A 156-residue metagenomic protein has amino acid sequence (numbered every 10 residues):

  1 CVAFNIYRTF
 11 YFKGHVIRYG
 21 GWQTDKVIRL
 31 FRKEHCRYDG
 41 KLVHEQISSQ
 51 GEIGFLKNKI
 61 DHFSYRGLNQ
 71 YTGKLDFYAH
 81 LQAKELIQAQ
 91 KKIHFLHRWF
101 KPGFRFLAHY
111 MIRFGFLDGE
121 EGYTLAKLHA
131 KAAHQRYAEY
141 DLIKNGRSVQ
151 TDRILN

Functional and structural regions predicted by a protein language model:
C1-G146: Catalytic-site signature of metal-activated, phosphate-bearing donor transferases, centered on the GT-A/GT-A-like
L142-N156: Juxtamembrane C-terminal module of membrane proteins
